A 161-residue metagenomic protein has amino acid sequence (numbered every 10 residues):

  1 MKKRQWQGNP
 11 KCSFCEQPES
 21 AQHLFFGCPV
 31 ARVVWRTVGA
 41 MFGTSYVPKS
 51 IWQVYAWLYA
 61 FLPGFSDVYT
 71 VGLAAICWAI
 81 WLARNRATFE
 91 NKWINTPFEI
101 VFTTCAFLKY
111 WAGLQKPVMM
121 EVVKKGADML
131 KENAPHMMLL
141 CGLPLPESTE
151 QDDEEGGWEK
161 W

Functional and structural regions predicted by a protein language model:
K2-W161: Family-specific functional microsites
